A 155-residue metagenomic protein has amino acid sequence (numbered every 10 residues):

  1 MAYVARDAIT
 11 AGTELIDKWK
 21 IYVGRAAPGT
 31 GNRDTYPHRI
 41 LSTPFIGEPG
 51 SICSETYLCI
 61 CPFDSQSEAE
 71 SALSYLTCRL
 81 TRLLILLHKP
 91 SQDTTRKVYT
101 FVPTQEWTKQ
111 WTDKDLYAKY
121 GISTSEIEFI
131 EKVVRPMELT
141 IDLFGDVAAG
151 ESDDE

Functional and structural regions predicted by a protein language model:
M1-Q110, D115-K119, E126-E155: Polybasic, glycine- and aromatic-enriched phosphate-binding surface used to engage nucleic acids
